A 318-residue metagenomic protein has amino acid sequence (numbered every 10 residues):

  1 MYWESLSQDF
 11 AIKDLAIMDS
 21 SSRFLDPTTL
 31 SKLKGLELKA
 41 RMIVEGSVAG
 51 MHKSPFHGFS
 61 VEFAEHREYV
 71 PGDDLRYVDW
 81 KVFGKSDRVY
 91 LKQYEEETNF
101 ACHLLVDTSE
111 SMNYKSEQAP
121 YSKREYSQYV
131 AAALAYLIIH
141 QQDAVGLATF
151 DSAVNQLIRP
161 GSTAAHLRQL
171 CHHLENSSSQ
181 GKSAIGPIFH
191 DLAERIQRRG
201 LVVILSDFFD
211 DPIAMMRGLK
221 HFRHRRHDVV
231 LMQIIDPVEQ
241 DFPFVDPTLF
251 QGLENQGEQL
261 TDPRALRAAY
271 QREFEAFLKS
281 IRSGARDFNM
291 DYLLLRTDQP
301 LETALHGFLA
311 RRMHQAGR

Functional and structural regions predicted by a protein language model:
Y2-L6, I17-P55, E65, E194-G200 (+1 more regions): Von Willebrand factor type A / integrin I
I17-S162, L201-L205, D211-I213, R217-H221 (+1 more regions): An amphipathic, basic-hydrophobic helix/alpha-beta surface used to engage anionic, phosphate-rich ligands or surfaces
E125, S179-G186, F209-D210, R272-E275: Conserved phosphate-coordination/catalytic loops
L157-H172, A310: Short, electropositive alpha-helical surface patch
H166-G200, P212-A214, D236: Von Willebrand factor
